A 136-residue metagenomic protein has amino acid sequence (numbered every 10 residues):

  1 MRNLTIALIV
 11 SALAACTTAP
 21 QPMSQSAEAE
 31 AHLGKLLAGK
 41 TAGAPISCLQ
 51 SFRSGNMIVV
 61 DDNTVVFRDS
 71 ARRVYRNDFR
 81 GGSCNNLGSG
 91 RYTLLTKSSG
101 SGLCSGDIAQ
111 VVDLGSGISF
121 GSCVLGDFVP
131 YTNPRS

Functional and structural regions predicted by a protein language model:
M1-L4: Positively charged n-region of N-terminal signal peptides that target proteins for export
L8, D61, T132: Residues that line or immediately flank small-molecule/substrate-binding pockets and catalytic motifs
A12-A15: C-terminal motif of bacterial Sec signal peptides marking the signal peptidase cleavage site
T17-R76, S136: N-terminal secretory signal peptides
R80-S136: Helix-rich interaction surfaces within compact, conserved domain-sized segments that mediate assembly or partner
